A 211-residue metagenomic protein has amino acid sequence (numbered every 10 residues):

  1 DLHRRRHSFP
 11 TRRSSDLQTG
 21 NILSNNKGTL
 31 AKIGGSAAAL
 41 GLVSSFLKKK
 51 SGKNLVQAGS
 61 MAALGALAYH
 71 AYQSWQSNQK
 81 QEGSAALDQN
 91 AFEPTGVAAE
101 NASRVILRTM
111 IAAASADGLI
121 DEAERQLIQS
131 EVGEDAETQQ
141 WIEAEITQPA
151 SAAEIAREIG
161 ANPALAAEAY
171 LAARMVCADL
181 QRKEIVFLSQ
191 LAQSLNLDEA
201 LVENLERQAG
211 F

Functional and structural regions predicted by a protein language model:
D1-H3, H7-S14: Short, small-residue-biased leader/transition segments that mark boundaries at the very start of proteins
R12-N26, A85-F92, A98, A102 (+2 more regions): Helix-termini ("caps") and immediately adjacent flexible loops/tails, especially at membrane-solvent interfaces
R13-G35, S44-A58: Membrane-penetrating hydrophobic segments
G34-V43, S60-Y72: Core hydrophobic alpha-helical membrane-spanning segments
S44-N54, Y69-E82: Short hydrophobic alpha-helical membrane-entry/anchor segments
L55, G59, P94-V97: Short, solvent-exposed segments of well-ordered alpha helices
W75-E93, A161-A166: Membrane-interacting alpha-helical segments
P94-F211: Long, helix-rich, hydrophobic modules that act as membrane-proximal anchors or helical bundle/coiled-coil regulators
